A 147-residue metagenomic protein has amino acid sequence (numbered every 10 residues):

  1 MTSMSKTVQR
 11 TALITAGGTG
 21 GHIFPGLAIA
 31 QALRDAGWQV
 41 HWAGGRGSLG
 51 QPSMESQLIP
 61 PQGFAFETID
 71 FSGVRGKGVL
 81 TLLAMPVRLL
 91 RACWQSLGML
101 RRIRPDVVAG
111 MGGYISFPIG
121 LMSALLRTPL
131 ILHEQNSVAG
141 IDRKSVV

Functional and structural regions predicted by a protein language model:
Q9-G17, R34-R91: Conserved nucleotide-sugar phosphate-binding/catalytic loop shared by glycosyltransferases and other
I14-H22, V107, I131-L132: Short, glycine-rich nucleotide/cofactor-binding loops
H22-L33: Short amphipathic alpha-helix
S48-M54, P105-L126: An aromatic- and histidine-rich active-site surface loop
G78-R101, L121, L125: A transmembrane-helix-recognition feature enriched in membrane-embedded lipid enzymes and envelope glyco-/phospholipid
S96-I115, I131-H133: Short N-terminal targeting/anchoring amphipathic segment
L125-D142: A short, histidine- and acid-enriched strand-loop-helix "catalytic/donor-clamping" loop that lines the nucleotide-sugar
V146-V147: Conserved small/polar residues in nucleotide/adenosyl-binding loops
